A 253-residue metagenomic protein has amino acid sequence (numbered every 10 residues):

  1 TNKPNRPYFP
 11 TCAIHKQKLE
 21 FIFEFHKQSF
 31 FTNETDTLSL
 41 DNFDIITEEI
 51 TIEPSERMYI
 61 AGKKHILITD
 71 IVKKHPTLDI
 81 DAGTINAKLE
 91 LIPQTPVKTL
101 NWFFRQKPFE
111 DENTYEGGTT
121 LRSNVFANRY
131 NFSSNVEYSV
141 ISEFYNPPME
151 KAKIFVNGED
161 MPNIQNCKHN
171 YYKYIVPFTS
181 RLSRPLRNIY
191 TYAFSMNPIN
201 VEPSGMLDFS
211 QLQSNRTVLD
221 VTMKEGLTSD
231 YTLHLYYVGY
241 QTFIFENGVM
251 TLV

Functional and structural regions predicted by a protein language model:
T1-V253: Flexible assembly/topogenesis modules
